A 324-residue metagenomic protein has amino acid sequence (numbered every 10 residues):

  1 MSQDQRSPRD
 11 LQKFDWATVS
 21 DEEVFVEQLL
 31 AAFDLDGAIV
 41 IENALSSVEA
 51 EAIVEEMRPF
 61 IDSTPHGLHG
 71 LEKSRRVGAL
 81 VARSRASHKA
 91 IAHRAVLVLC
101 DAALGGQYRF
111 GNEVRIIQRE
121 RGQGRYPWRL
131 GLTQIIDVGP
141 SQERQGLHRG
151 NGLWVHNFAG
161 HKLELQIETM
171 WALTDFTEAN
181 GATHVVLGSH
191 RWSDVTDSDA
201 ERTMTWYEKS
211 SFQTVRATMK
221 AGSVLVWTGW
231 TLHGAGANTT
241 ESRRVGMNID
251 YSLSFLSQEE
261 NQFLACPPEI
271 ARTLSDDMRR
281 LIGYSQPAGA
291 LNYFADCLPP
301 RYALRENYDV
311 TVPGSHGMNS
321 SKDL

Functional and structural regions predicted by a protein language model:
S2, W192-V226, W230, G236-L324: Conserved double-stranded beta-helix
S2-D36, E42-V155: Non-heme Fe(II)-dependent double-stranded beta-helix
G37-A38, G222: Catalytic palm active-site di-aspartate
V40-I41, W171, L225-W227: Short hydrophobic-aromatic micro-motifs
R94-V98, I167, K220: A structural signal for well-ordered alpha-helical segments within the folded catalytic domains of diverse enzymes
R129, P140-R216, L256-C266: Catalytic core of non-heme Fe(II) oxygenases with the double-stranded beta-helix
T133-I135, T169-W171, M247-Y251: A structural signal for short, well-ordered beta-strand segments
F176, W230-T231: Short Ser/Thr-interspersed hydrophobic loop/turn segments at strand-loop and sheet-helix junctions that line or gate
